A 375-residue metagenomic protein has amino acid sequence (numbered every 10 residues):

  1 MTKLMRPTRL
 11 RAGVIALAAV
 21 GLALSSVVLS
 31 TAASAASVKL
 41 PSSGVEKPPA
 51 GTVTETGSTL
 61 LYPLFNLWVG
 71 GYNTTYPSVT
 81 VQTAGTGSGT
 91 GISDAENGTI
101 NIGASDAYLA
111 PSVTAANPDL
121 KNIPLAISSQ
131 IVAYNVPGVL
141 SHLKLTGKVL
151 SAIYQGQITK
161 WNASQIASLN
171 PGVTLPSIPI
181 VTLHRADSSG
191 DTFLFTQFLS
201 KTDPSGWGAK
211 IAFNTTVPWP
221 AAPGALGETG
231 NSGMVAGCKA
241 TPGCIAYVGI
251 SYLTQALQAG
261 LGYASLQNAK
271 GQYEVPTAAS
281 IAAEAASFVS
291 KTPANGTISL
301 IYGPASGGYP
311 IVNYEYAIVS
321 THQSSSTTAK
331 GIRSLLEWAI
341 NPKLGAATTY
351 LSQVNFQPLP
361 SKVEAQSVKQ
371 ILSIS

Functional and structural regions predicted by a protein language model:
T2-S34: Secretory targeting and sorting signals
I15, A35-S375: Flexible loop/hinge segments at secondary-structure junctions
